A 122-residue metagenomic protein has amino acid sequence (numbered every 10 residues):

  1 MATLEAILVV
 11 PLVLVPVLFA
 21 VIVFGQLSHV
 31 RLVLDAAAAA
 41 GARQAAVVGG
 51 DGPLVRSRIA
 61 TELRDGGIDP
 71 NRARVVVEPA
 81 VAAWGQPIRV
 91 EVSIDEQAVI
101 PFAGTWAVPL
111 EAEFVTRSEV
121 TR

Functional and structural regions predicted by a protein language model:
M1-R58: Alpha-helical assembly-interface signal, strongest on the long, hydrophobic N-terminal helix that forms
G49-R122: Short, conserved structural patches
